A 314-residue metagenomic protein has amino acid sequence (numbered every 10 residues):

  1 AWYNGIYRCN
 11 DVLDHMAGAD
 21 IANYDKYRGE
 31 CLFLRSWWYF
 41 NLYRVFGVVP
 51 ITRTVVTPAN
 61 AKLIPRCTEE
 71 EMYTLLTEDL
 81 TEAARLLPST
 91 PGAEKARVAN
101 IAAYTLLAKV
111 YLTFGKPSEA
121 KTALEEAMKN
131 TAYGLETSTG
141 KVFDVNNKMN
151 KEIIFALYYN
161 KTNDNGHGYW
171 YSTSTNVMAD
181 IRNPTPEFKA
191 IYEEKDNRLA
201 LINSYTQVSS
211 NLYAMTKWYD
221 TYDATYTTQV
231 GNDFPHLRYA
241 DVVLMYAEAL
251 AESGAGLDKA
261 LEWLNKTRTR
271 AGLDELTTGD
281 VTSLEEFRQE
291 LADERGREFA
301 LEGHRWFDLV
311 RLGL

Functional and structural regions predicted by a protein language model:
A1, E125-S253, L312-L314: Elongated scaffold/linker segments in the mid-to-C-terminal portions of large proteins
A1-F46, L63, C67-E71, L80-K95 (+5 more regions): Conserved, well-structured interaction surfaces
L13, P50-T52, I153-A156, H236-R238 (+4 more regions): Structural recognition of the beta-strand scaffold that forms the well-ordered cores of secreted hydrolase catalytic
V49-R53, L87-Y171, D274-E290: Short, surface-exposed recognition loops and adjoining beta-strand edges that mediate ligand/DNA contacts, enriched
R53-N60: Short linear capping/connector segments at secondary-structure termini
A260, L264-L314: C-terminal structured "cap/appendage" subdomains that terminate the fold
